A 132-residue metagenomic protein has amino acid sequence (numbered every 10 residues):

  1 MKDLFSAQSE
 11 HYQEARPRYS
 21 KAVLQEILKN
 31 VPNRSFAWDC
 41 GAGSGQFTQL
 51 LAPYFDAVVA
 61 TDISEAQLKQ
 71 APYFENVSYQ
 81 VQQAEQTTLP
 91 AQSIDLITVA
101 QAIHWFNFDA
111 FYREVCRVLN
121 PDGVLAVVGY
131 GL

Functional and structural regions predicted by a protein language model:
L4-P17: Class I SAM-dependent methyltransferase Rossmann-like catalytic core, especially the SAM/SAH-binding loop
P17-S35: Conserved alpha-helix/loop element of class I SAM-dependent methyltransferases that forms part of the SAM/SAH-binding
S35, D56, D95: Conserved acidic residues
W38, S44-Q86: Class I SAM-dependent methyltransferase SAM/SAH-binding core
E85-L96: A short acidic, Gly/Pro-enriched loop at the edge of an enzyme's catalytic core that lines a small-molecule cofactor
D95-D109: A short SAM/SAH-binding and catalytic strip from SAM-dependent methyltransferases
A110-P121: A short glycine-rich, Lys/Arg-flanked "PGG" loop and its adjoining helix->strand segment in the class I
D122-Y130: Conserved beta-strand signature within the Rossmann-like core of class I S-adenosyl-L-methionine
